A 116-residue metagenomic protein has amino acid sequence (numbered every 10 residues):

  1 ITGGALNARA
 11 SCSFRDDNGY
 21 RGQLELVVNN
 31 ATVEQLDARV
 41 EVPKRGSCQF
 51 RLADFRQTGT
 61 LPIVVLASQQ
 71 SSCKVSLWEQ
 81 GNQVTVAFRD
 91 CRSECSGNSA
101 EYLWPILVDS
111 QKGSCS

Functional and structural regions predicted by a protein language model:
I1-N82, V86-R89, C95-S96, Y102-P105: Central antiparallel beta-sheet cores of small beta-barrel/beta-sandwich binding domains
W104-S116: Short, low-complexity, Pro/Ser/Thr/Gly-rich segments in the mature regions of secreted, periplasmic
